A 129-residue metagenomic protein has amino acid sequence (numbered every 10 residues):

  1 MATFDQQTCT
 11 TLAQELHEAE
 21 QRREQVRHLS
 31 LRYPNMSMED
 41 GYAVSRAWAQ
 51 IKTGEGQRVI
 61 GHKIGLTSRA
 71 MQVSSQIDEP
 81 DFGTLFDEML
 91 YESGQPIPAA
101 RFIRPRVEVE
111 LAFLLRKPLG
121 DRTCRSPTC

Functional and structural regions predicted by a protein language model:
A2-C129: Active-site microenvironments in enzyme catalytic cores
